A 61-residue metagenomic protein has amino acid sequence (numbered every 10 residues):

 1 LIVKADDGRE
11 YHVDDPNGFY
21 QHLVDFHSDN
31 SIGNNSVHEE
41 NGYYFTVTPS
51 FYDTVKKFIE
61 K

Functional and structural regions predicted by a protein language model:
K4-K56: Acidic, low-complexity, intrinsically disordered interaction modules
K57-K61: Short acidic DE-rich linear segments
